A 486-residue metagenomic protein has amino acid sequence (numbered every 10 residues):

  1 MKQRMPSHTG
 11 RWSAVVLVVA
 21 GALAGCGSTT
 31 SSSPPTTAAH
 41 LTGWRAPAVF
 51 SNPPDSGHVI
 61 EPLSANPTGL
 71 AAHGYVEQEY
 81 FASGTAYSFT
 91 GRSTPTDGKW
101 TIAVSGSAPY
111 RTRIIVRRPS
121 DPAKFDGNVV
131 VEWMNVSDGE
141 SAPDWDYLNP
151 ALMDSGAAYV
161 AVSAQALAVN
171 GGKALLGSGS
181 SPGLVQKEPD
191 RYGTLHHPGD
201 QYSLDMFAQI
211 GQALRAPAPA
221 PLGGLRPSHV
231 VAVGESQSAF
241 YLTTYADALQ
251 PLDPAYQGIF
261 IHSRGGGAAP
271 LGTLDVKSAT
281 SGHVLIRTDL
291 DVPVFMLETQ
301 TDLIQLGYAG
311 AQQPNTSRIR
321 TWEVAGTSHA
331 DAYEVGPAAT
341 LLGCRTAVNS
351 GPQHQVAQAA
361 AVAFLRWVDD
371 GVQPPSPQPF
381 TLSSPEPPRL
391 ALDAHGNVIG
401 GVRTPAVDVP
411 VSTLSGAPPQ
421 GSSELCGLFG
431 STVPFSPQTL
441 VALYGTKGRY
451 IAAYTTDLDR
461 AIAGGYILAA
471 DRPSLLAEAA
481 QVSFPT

Functional and structural regions predicted by a protein language model:
K2-V15: Bacterial N-terminal signal peptides that target proteins for export
R11, L17, S32-T36: Low-complexity, intrinsically disordered segments with a bias for serine/threonine
V16-V19, R460: Preference for short coil/turn "hinge" residues that link or interrupt alpha-helices
V19-A20, P419: Residue-level signal for mature regions of secreted extracellular proteins and peptides
A22-G25: C-terminal motif of bacterial Sec signal peptides marking the signal peptidase cleavage site
G27-T29: Bacterial signal peptide processing site
P34-T486: C-terminal His-loop and adjacent cap/lid subdomain of alpha/beta-hydrolase
